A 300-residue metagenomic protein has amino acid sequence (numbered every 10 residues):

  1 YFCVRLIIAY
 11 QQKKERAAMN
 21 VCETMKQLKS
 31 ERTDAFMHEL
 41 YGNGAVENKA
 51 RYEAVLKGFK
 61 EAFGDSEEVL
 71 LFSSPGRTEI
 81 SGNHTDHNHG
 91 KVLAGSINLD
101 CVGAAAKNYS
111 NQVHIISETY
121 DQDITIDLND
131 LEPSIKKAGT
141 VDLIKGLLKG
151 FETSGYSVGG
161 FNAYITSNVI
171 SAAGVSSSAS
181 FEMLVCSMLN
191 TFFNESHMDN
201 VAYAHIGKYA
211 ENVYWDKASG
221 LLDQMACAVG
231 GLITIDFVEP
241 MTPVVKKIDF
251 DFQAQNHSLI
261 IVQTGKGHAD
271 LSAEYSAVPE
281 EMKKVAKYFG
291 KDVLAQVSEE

Functional and structural regions predicted by a protein language model:
Y1-A18: Short, Lys/Arg-enriched N-terminal segments with co-localized hydrophobic residues within the first ~10-30 amino acids
K14-R77, V102, A106-K137, T234-E300: C-terminal nucleotide
S73-H89, N168-V185: Glycine/serine-rich anion-binding loops at beta->alpha junctions that coordinate negatively charged ligand groups
K91-Y109, V229: Structural signature of FAD isoalloxazine-binding scaffolds in flavoprotein oxidoreductases
S96-N98, V175-E195: DPxDG-like acidic metal-binding loop motif
I135-V169: Helix-rich "cap/lid" substructures immediately adjacent to catalytic or cofactor-binding pockets
T153-G160, L189-Y203: Phosphate-handling active-site elements
E195-P243, I248: Alpha/beta catalytic cores of group-transfer enzymes, especially the acyltransferase/condensing modules of polyketide
